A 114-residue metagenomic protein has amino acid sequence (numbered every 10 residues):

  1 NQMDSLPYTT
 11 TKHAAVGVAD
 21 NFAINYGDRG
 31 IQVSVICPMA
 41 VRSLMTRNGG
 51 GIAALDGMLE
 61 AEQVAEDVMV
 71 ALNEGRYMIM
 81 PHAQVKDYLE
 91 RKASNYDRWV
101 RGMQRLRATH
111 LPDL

Functional and structural regions predicted by a protein language model:
Q2-L6, G49: Active-site loop immediately N-terminal to the catalytic Tyr-X3-Lys motif of short-chain dehydrogenase/reductase
Y8, V16: Catalytic tyrosine of NAD(P)H-dependent dehydrogenase/reductases that use a Tyr as the general acid/base
T11: Active-site helix of classical SDR
A19-D20, A65: Short-chain dehydrogenase/reductase
N21-I31: Active-site-adjacent segment of SDR/Rossmann-fold oxidoreductases
P38-N48: Short, flexible catalytic-loop segment of classical short-chain dehydrogenase/reductase
L55-L114: C-terminal tail/cap regions
